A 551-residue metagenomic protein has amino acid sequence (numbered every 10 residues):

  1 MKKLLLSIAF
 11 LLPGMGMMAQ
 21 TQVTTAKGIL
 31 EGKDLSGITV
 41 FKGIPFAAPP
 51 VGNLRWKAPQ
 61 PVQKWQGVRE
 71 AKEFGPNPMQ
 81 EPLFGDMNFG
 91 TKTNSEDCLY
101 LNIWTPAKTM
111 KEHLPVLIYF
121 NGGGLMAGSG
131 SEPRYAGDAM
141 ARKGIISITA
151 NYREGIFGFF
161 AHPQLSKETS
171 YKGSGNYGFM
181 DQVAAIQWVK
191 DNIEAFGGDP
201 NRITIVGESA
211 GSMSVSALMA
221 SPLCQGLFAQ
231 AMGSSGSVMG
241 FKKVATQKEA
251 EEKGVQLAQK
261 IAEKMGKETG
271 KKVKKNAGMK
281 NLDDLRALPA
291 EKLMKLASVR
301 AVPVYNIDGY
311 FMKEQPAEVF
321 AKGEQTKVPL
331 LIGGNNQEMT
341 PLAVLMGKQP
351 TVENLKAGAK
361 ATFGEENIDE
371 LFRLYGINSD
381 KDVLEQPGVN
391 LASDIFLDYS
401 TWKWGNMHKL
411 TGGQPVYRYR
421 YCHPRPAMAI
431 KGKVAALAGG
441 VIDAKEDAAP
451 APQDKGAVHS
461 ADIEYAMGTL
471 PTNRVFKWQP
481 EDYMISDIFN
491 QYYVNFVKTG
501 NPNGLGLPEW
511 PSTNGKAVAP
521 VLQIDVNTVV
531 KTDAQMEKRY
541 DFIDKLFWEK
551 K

Functional and structural regions predicted by a protein language model:
M1-T21: Bacterial Sec-dependent N-terminal signal peptides
Q20-N176, P200, L470, F476-F489 (+4 more regions): Non-catalytic accessory segments of hydrolases
D86-T91, Y171-N176, M239-A245, P316-A317 (+4 more regions): Active-site rim elements
M87, Q187, D191, A217 (+4 more regions): Substrate-access "cap/lid" subdomains that shape and gate the entrance to catalytic or ligand-binding pockets
C98, Y171-E194, E249-L257: Alpha/beta-hydrolase active-site loop
G122, D181, S209-S212: Active-site loop->helix "elbow" adjoining a glycine-rich segment at hydrolase catalytic centers
N201-K242: Primarily recognizes the serine-hydrolase "nucleophile elbow" in alpha/beta-hydrolase and SGNH/GDSL folds
W402, N406-K551: Mobile gating loops/cap/lid regions near enzyme active sites that modulate substrate access
